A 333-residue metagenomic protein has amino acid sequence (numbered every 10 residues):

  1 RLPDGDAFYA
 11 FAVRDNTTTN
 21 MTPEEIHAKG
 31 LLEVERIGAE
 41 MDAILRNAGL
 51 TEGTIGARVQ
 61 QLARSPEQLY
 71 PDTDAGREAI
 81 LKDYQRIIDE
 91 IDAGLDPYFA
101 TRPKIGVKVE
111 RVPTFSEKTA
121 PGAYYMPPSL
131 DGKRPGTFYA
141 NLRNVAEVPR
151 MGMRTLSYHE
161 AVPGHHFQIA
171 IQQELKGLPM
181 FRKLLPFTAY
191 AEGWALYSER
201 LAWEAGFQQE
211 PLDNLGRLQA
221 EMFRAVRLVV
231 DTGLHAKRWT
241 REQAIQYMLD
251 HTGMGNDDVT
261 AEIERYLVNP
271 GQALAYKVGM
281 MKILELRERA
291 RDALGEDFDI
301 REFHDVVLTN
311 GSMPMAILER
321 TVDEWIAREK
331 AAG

Functional and structural regions predicted by a protein language model:
R1-G333: N-terminal maturation segment of proteins
